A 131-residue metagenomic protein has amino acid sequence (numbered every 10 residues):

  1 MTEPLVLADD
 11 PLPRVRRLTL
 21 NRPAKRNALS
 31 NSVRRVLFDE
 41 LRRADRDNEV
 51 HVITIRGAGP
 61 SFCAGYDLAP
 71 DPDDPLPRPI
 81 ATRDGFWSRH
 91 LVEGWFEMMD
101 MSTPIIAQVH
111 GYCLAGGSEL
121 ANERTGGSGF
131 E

Functional and structural regions predicted by a protein language model:
M1-A58: Conserved CoA-thioester-binding segment of acyl-CoA-metabolizing enzymes
L5, G57-E97: Glycine- (often His-adjacent) and acidic-residue-rich active-site loop that binds/positions the CoA thioester
L18, I55, D67, L120-N122: Hydrophobic/aromatic residues within transmembrane alpha-helices of multi-pass small-molecule transporters
N21, Y66, H110: Histidine-centered beta-alpha loop that forms part of the nucleotide-sugar donor binding/catalytic region in diverse
L37, H90-G94, L114: Amphipathic coiled-coil/heptad-repeat helices and related helical stalk/stem segments that mediate oligomerization
E97-E131: Glycine-rich beta-to-alpha active-site loop
